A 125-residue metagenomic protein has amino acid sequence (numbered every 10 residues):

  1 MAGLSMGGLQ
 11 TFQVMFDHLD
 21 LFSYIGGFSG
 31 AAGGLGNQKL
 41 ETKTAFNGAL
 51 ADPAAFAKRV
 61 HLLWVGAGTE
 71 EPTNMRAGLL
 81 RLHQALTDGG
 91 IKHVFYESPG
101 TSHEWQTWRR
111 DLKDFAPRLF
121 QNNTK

Functional and structural regions predicted by a protein language model:
M1-K125: Non-catalytic cap/lid and distal C-terminal segments of serine-dependent acyl enzymes
